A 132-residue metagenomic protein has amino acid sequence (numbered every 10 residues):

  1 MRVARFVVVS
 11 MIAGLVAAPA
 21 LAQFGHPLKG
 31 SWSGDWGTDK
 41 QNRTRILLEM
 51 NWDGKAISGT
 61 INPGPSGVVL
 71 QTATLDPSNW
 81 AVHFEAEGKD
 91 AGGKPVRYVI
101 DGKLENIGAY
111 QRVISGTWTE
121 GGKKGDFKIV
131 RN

Functional and structural regions predicted by a protein language model:
M1-S10: Bacterial N-terminal signal peptides that target proteins for export
A18-A22: Sec/Tat signal peptide C-region and signal peptidase I cleavage site
Q23-N132: Central antiparallel beta-sheet cores of small beta-barrel/beta-sandwich binding domains
